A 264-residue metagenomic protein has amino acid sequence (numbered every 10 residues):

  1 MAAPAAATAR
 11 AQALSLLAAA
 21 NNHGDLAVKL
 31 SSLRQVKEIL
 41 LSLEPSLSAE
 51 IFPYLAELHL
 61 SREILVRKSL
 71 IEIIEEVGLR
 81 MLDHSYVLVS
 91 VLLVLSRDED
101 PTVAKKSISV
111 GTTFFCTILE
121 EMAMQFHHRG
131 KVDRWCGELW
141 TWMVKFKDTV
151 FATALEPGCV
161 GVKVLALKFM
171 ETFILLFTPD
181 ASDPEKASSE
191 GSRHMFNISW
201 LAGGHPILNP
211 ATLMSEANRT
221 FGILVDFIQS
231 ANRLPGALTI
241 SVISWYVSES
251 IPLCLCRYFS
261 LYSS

Functional and structural regions predicted by a protein language model:
A2-S264: Eukaryotic alpha-helical solenoid repeat scaffolds
